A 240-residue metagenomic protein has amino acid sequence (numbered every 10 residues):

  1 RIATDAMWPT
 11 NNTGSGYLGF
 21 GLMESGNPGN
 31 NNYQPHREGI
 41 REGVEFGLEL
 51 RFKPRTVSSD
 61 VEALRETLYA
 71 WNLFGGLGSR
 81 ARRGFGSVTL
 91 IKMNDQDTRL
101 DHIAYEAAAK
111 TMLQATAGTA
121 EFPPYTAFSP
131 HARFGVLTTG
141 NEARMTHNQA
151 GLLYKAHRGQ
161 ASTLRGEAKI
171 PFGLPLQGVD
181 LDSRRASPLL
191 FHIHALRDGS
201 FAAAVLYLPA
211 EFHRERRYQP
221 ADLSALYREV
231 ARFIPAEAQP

Functional and structural regions predicted by a protein language model:
R1-P240: Basic, Gly/Ser/Thr-rich N-terminal segments that form RNA-phosphate-binding interfaces in CRISPR RAMP
